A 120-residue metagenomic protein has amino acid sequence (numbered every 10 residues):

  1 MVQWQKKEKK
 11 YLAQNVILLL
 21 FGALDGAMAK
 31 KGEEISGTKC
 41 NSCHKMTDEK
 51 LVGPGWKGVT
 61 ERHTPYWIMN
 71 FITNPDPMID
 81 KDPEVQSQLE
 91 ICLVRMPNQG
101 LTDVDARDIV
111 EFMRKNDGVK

Functional and structural regions predicted by a protein language model:
Q3-Q5, L12: Compositionally biased, intrinsically disordered low-complexity segments enriched in Pro/Arg/Gln/His
A13-S36, T64: Electrostatic cytochrome c docking/interface patches
G32, S36-M46, I68, I109-M113: The canonical Cys-X-X-Cys-His
E33, K45-N74, P97: Gly/Gly-Pro-rich "capping" loops immediately C-terminal to redox-active cysteine motifs in periplasmic/lumenal
M46, N74-M78, K115-V119: Generic structural signal for alpha-helix termini and adjacent loop/cap motifs
Y66-F71, V94-K120: C-terminal capping alpha-helices of c-type cytochrome domains
M69-Q86: Short Fe-S-cluster ligation motifs
